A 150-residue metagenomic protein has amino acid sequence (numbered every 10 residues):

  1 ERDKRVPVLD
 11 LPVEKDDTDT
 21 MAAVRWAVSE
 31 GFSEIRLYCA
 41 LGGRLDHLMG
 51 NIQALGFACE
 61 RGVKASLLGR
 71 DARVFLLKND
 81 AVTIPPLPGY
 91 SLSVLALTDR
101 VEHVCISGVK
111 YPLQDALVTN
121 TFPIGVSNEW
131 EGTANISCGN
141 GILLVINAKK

Functional and structural regions predicted by a protein language model:
E1-E60: Acidic/Gly/His-enriched mid-domain segments of enzyme catalytic cores or analogous surface patches that mediate
K4-V6, G31-S33, R61-K64, G89 (+2 more regions): Short coil/turn connectors at secondary-structure junctions
P12, G62-S66, S93, R100-V101: A glycine-rich helix N-cap at a beta->alpha junction
A40, R70, A148: Cofactor-binding loop segments of dinucleotide-utilizing enzymes, especially the Rossmann-like FAD- and NAD(P)+-binding
R44-L48, V74-K78, L113: Short, well-ordered, mixed-charge alpha-helical segments that flank or form enzyme active sites
G56-L87, L95: Class I SAM-dependent methyltransferase SAM-binding "motif I" and its flanking Rossmann-like core
L77-K150: Long, charged alpha-helical interface segments
